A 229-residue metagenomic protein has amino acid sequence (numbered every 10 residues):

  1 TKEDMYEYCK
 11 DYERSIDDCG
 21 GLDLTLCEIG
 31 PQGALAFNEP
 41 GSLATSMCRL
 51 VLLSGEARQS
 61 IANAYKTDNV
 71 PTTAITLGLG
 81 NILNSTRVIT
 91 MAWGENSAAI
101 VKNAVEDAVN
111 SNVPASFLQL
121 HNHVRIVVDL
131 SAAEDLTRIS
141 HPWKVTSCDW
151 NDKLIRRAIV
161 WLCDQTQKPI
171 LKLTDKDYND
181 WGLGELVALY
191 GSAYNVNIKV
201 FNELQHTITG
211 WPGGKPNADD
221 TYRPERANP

Functional and structural regions predicted by a protein language model:
T1-P224: Conserved phosphate- and dinucleotide-binding cores of soluble alpha/beta proteins, encompassing both enzyme active
A227-P229: Non-catalytic interaction/regulatory modules that flank or connect domains
